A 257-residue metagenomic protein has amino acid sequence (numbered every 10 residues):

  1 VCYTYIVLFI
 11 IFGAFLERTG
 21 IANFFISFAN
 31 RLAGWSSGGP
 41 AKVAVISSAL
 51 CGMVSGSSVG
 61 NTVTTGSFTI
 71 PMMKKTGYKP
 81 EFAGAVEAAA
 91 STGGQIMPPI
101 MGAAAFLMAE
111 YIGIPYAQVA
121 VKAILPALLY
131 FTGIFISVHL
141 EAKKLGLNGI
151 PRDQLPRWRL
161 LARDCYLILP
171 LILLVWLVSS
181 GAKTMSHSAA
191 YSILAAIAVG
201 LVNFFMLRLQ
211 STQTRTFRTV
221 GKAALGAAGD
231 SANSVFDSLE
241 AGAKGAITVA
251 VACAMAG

Functional and structural regions predicted by a protein language model:
V1-N23, T212, F217-G257: Core transmembrane alpha-helical segments of multi-pass membrane transporters/permeases
V1-T4, R31-A44, T76-F82, A162-I168 (+1 more regions): Membrane-interfacial loop-to-helix junctions in multi-pass transporters
Y5-F9, G39-P40, S48, G94-A103 (+3 more regions): Hydrophobic alpha-helical transmembrane segments in multi-pass membrane proteins
I26, N30-G34, C51, L155-A162 (+1 more regions): Alpha-helical membrane-interface segments at transmembrane helix boundaries
S27-G94, I100, A104-A105: Hydrophobic transmembrane alpha-helices that form the pore/transport pathway of multi-pass ion and small-solute
A49-L50, T92, A103, L107-Y111 (+3 more regions): Alpha-helical transmembrane segments of multipass membrane proteins
A109-L125: Helix-coil boundary and interhelical linker segments in multi-pass alpha-helical membrane proteins
V121-A241: Long, contiguous bundles of hydrophobic transmembrane helices that form the permeation core of multi-pass
